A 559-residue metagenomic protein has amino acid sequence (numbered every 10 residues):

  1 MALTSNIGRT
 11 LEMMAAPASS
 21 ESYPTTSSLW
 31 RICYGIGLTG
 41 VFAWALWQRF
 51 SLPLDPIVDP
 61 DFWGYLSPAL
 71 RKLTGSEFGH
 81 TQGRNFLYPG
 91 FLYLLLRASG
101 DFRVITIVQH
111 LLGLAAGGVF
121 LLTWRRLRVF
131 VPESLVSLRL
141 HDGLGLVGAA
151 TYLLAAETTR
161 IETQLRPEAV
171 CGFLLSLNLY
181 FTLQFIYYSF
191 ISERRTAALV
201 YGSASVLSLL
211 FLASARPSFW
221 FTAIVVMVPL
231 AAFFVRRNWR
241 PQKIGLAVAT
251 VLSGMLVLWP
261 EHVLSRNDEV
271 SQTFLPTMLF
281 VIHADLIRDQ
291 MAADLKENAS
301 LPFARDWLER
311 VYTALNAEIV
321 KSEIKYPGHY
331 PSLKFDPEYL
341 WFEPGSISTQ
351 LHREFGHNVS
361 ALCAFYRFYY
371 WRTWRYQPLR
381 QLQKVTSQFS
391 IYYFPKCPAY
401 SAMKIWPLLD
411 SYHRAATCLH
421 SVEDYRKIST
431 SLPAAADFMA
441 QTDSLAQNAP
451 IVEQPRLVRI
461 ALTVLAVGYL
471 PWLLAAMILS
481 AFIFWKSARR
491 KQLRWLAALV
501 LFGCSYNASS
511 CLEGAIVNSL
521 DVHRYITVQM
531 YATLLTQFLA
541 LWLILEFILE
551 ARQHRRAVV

Functional and structural regions predicted by a protein language model:
M1-L46, L138-L144, S487-A488, A551-V559: Start-transfer (signal-anchor) and selected internal transmembrane alpha helices of multi-pass inner/ER membrane
T25-R31, R103-L112, G356, R367 (+2 more regions): Membrane-interface anchor segments at the N-terminal boundary of transmembrane helices in multi-pass membrane enzymes
S27-V58, L154, L252-H262: Transmembrane signal-anchor helices characteristic of membrane glycosylation enzymes that use polyprenol
S51-S67, F78-L94, G100-R103, L382: Extracytoplasmic catalytic/substrate-binding loops of multi-pass membrane glycan-assembly enzymes
G64, G245-A247, G254-F365, W371-R372 (+3 more regions): Juxtamembrane membrane-water interface segments immediately following transmembrane helices in multi-pass
G83, I105-L112, A150-L183, Y188-S189 (+4 more regions): Multi-pass, polyprenyl lipid-linked donor-dependent membrane glycosyltransferases
F86-G90, A98-V119, G145-L146: Loop-to-helix entry region of an early transmembrane alpha helix in multi-pass inner-membrane enzymes
I107-S137, L154, L177, F181: Transmembrane-helix motifs of polytopic, lipid-linked glycan transferases
